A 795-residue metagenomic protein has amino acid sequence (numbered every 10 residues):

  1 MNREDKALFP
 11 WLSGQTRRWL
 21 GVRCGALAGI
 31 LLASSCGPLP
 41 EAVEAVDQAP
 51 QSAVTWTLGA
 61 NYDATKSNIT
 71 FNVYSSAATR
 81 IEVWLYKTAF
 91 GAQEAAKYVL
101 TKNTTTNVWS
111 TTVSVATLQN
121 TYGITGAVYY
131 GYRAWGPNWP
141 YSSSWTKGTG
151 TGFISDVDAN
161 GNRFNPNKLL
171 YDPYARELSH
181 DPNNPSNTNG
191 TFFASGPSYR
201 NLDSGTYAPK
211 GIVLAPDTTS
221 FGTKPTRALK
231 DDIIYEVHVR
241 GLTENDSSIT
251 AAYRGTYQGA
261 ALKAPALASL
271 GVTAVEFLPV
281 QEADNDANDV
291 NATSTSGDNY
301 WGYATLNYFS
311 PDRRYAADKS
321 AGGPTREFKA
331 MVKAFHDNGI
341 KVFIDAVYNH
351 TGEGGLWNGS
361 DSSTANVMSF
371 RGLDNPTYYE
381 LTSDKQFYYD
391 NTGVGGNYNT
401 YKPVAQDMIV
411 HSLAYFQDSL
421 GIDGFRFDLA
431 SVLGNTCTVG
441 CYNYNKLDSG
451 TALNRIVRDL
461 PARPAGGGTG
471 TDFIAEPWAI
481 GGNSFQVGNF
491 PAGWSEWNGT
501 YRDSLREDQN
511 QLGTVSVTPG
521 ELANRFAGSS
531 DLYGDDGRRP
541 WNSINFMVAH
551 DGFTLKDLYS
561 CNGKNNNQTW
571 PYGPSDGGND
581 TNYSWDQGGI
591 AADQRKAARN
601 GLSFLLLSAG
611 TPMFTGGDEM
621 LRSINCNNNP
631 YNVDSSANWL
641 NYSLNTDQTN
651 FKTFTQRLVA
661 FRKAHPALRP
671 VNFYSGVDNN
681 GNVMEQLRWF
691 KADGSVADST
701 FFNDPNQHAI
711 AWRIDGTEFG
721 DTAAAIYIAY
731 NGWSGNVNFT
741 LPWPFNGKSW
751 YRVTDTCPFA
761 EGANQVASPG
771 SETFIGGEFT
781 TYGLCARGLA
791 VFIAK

Functional and structural regions predicted by a protein language model:
M1-R17: N-terminal secretory signal peptides that target proteins for export/translocation
S35-C36: N-terminal Sec signal peptide cleavage junction
A42-Y235, R240, L267, A592-R595 (+2 more regions): Carbohydrate-interacting/catalytic domains
V73, Y132, V237, L267 (+10 more regions): Conserved, mostly hydrophobic/aromatic
V83-Y86, Y141-T151, D156, N245-A251 (+8 more regions): Short, solvent-exposed loop/turn and secondary-structure capping segments
A194-P197, S204, T226, H238-Q258 (+4 more regions): Substrate-binding/active-site clefts of carbohydrate-active enzymes
I233-Y235, V275-F277, V342-I344, F425 (+2 more regions): Hydrophobic faces of well-ordered beta-strands that scaffold small-molecule active sites in alpha/beta enzyme cores
K446-G616, M620-L621, N629-Y631, P666-F673 (+4 more regions): Conserved alpha/beta catalytic core and glycan-binding cleft of carbohydrate-active enzymes
